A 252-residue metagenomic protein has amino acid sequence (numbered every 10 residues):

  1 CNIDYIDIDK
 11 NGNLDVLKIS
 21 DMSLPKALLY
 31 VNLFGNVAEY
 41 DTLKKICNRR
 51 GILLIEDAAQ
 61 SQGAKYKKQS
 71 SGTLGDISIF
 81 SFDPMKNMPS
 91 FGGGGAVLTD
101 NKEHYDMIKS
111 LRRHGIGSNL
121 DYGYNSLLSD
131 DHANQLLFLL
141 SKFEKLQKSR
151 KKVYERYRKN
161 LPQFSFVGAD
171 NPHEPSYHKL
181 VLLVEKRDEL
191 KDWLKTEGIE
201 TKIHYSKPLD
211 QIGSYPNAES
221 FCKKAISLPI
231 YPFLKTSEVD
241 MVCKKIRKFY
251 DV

Functional and structural regions predicted by a protein language model:
C1-R49, L53-A58, K65: PLP-dependent aminotransferase-like
Y5-D7, F80-S81, G168, I203: Structural signal for conserved beta-strand scaffold positions within catalytic alpha/beta enzyme cores
D7-G12, Q60, P84-M85, Y205-L209: Short, acidic/turn-prone active-site loops that include or flank metal/cofactor- and phosphate-binding residues
L17, A27-V31, N36, Y40-T42 (+2 more regions): PLP-dependent aminotransferase class I/II
E56-F91, S118-L120: Conserved active-site segment immediately N-terminal to the catalytic lysine that forms the internal aldimine
F80-S81, G95-D100: Short beta-strand-to-turn element immediately C-terminal to the catalytic PLP-Schiff-base lysine in fold type I
S90-G95, L136: Adenylate-forming
